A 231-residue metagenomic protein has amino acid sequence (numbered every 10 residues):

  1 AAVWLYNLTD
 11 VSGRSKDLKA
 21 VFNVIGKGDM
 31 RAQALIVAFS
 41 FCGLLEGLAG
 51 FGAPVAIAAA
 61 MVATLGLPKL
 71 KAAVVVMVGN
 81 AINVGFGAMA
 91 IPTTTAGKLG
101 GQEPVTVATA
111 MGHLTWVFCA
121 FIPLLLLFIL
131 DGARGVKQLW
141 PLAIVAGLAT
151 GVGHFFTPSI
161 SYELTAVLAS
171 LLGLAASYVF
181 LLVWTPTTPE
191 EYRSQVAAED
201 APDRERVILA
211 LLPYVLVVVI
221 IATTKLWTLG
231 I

Functional and structural regions predicted by a protein language model:
A1-G13, S177-T188, V219-I231: Structural signal for alpha-helical transmembrane segments and their membrane-water exit/capping regions in multi-pass
A1-P68, V74: Membrane-embedded alpha-helical segments and adjacent helix-loop junctions characteristic of multi-pass solute
Y6-D10, K19, N23, E46 (+6 more regions): Membrane-water interface at transmembrane helix exits
K16-V24, Y192-E205: Membrane-interfacial, low-structure loops and terminal tails that flank and connect transmembrane helices in multi-pass
M30-L35, L142, A166, S170 (+3 more regions): Residue-level signature of transmembrane alpha-helical entry/exit and packing/kink sites in multi-pass membrane
V78-V183, E205: Membrane-core helix-loop-helix motifs of multi-pass transport proteins
V196-I231: Transmembrane helical segments that form the transport core of multi-pass membrane transport proteins
